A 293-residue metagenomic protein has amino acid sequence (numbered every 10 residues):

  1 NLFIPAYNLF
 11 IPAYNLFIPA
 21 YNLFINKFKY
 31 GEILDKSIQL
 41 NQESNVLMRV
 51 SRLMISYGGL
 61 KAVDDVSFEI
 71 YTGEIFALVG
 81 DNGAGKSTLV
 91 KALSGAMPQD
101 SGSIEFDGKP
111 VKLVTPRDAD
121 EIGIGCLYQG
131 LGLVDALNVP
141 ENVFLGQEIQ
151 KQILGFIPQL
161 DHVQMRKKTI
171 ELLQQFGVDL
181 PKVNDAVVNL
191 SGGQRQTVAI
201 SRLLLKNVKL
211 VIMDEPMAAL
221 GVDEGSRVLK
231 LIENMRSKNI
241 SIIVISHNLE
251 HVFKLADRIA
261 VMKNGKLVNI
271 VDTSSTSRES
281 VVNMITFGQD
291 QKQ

Functional and structural regions predicted by a protein language model:
F3-A20: Long, intrinsically disordered low-complexity tandem-repeat segments
I4, I11, I33-K36, N264: N-terminal leader/targeting segments
N26-I33: Short, Lys/Arg-enriched N-terminal segments with co-localized hydrophobic residues within the first ~10-30 amino acids
D35-Q293: Glycine-rich phosphate-binding loops of nucleotide-dependent enzymes
